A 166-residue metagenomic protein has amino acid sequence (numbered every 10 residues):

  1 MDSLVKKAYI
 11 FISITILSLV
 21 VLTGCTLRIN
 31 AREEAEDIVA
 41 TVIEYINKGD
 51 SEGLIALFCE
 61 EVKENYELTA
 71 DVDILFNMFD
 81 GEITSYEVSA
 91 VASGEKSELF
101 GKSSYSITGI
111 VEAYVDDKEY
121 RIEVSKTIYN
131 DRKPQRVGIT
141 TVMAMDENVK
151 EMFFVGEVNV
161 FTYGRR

Functional and structural regions predicted by a protein language model:
M1-T23: Sec-dependent bacterial lipoprotein signal peptides
T23-E44: Short, low-complexity N-terminal intrinsically disordered segments enriched in polar/charged residues
A31-E36, N47-K48, N65-T69: Solvent-exposed, acidic/flexible segments
A35-A40, S51, D80-S85: N-terminal "mature head" segments of proteins
A40-A56: Short acidic-aromatic low-complexity motifs
I55-A113: Short solvent-exposed beta->alpha transition segments
S93-R166: Exposed beta-sheet edge and beta->alpha loop/turn motif
